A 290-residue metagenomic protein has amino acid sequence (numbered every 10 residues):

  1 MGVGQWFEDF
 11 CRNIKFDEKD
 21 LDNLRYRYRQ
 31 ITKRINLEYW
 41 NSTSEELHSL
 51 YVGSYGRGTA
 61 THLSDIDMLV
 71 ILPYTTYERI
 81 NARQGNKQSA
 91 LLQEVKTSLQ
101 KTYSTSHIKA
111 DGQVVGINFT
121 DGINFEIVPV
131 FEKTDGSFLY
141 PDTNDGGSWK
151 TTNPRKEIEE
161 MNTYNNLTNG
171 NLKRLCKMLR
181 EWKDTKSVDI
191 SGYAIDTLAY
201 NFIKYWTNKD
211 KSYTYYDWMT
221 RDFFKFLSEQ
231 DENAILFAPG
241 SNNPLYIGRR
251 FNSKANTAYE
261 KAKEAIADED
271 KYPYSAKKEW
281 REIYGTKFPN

Functional and structural regions predicted by a protein language model:
M1-H48, S54-L63, Y74-N86: N-terminal regions immediately upstream of nucleotidyltransferase
M1-R12, I66-T75, N144-R155, A234-L236: Short, compositionally biased low-complexity segments
G2, E18, I31, L50 (+1 more regions): Conserved catalytic core of two-metal-ion nucleotidyltransferases
Q30-S42, E94-T102, M178, W182: Generic non-transmembrane alpha-helical segments
E45, L69, T168-L175, I190: Helix-boundary capping/turn motifs
S54-P73, V114-V130: Histidine-centered divalent-metal-coordination microenvironment in nucleic-acid enzymes
H107, T120-E181: Glycine- and acidic-residue-rich phosphate-binding/metal-coordinating active-site segment common to enzymes that handle
K173-P289: Conserved nucleotidyltransferase catalytic core and NTase-mimicking acidic/glycine-rich helix/loop elements in nucleic
